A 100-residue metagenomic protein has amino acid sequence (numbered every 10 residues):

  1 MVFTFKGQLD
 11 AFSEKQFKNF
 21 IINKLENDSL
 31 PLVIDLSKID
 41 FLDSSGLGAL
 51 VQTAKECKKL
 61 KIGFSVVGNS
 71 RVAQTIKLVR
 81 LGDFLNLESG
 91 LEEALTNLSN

Functional and structural regions predicted by a protein language model:
M1-K6, L32-V33: Short, aliphatic-rich beta-strand segments
A11-L85: Amphipathic alpha-helical interaction surfaces in cytosolic regulatory modules
N86-E93: Short acidic-hydrophobic, aromatic-tinged amphipathic segments that line or gate anion-handling sites
S99-N100: Non-catalytic signal-transmission and effector/linker regions of two-component phosphorelay proteins
